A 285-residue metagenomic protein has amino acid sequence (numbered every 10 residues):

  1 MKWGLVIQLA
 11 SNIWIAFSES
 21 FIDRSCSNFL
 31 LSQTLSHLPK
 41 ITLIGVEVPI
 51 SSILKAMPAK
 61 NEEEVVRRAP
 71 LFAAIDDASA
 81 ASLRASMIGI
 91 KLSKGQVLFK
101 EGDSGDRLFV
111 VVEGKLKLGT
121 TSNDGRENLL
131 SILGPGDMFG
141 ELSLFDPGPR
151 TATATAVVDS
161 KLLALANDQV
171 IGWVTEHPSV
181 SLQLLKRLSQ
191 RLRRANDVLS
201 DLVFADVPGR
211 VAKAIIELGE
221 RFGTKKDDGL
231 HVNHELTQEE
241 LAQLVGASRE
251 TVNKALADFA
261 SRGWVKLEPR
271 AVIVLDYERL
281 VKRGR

Functional and structural regions predicted by a protein language model:
W3, G89, K115, A255-D258 (+1 more regions): Alpha-helix C-caps/helix-loop-beta hinges
W3, S11-W14, S18-S20, R24-S27 (+3 more regions): Low-acidity, Ser/Thr- and Arg-rich intrinsically disordered low-complexity segments
K40-T42, V207, L218-R285: Phosphate-/nucleic-acid-contacting segments
V46-K94, S143-L144: Cyclic nucleotide-binding regulatory module and flanking cytosolic helices
A80, S131-R193: Cyclic-nucleotide recognition modules
G95, D106-G119, P135-G136: Glycine- and acidic-residue-biased ligand/ion/polar-headgroup-sensing regions
L98-D103: Short phosphate-coordinating micro-motif centered on Lys-Gly-acidic
V157, T175-G246: Polybasic "coupling" helices that flank or enter modular domains
